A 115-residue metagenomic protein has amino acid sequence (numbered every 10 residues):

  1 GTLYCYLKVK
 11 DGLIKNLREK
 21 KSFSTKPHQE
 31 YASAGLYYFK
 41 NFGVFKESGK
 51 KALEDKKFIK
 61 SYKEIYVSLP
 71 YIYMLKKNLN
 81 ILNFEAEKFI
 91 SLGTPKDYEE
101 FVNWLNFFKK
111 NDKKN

Functional and structural regions predicted by a protein language model:
G1-E54: Conserved core of the sugar-phosphate nucleotidyltransferase
A32, F39-N115: Terminal amphipathic alpha-helical/low-complexity segments used for targeting or macromolecular assembly
